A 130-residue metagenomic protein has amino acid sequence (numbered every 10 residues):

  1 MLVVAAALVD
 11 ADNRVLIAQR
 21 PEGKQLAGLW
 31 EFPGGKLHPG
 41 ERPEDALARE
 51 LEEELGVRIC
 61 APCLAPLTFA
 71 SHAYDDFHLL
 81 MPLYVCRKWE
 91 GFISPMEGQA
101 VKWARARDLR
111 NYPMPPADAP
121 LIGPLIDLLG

Functional and structural regions predicted by a protein language model:
M1, D10, T68-I93, K102 (+1 more regions): Active-site-adjacent beta-strand/loop module that shapes the phosphate/pyrophosphate-binding cleft
M1-E31: N-terminal strand-loop-strand
E31, H78, W103, P116: Short aromatic/basic micro-patch
F32-P66, R105: The catalytic Nudix box helix
G91, A106-A119: C-terminal structural segments of small proteins and small subunits
A119-G130: Charged phosphate-binding loop/patch that engages nucleotide di/tri-phosphates or the phosphate backbone of nucleic
